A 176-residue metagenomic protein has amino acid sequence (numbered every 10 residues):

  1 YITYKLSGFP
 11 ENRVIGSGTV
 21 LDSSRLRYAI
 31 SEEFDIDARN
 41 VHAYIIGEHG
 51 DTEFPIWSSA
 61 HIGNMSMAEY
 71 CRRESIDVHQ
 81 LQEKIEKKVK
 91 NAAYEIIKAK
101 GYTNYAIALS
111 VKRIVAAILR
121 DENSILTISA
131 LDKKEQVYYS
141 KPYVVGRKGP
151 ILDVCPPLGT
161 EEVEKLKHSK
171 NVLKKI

Functional and structural regions predicted by a protein language model:
Y1-I15, L21-R27: Rossmann-fold NAD(P)-binding glycine/threonine-rich loop
S17-V41: Charged mid-protein connector segments
E32-I176: Long, compositionally biased stretches enriched for glycine and/or charged residues
